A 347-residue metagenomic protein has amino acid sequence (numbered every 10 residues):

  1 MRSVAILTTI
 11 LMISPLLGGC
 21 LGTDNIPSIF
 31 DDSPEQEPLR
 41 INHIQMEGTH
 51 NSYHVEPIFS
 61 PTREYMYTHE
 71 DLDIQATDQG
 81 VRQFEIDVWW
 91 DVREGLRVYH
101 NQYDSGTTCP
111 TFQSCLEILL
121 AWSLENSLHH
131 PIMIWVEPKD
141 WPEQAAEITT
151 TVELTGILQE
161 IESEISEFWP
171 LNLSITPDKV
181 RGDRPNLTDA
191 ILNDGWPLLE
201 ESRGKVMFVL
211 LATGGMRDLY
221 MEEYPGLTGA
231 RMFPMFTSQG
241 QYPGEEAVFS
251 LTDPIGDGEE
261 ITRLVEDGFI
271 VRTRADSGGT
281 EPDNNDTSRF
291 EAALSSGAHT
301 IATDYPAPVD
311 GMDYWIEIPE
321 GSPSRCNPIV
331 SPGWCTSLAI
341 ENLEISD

Functional and structural regions predicted by a protein language model:
M1-I29: Secretory targeting signatures
I29-D347: Catalytic cores of phosphodiester-bond hydrolases, prominently lipid phosphodiesterases
